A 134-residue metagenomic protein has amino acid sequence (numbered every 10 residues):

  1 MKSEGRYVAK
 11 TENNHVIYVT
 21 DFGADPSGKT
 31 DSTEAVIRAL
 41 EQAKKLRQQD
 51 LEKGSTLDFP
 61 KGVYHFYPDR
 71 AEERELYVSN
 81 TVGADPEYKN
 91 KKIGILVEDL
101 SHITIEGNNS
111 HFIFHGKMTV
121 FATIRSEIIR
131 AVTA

Functional and structural regions predicted by a protein language model:
M1-V16: N-terminal pre-domain segments of enzymes
K10-E12, E98, G107: A generic structural signal for short, non-catalytic loop/turn and secondary-structure boundary residues
N14, E52-G54, H102: A general structural motif
H15-T20, G62-Y67: Aromatic-lined carbohydrate-binding surfaces of glycoside hydrolases
V19-D58: Acidic Gly/Asp/Thr-rich repetitive segments characteristic of extracellular carbohydrate-active and adhesion proteins
I37-Q49, H65-T104, I113-V132: Extracellular beta-strand-rich solenoid/capping regions of secreted or surface-exposed proteins that bind or remodel
G54, G107-H111: Extracellular beta-strand-rich, repetitive "passenger/adhesive" scaffolds that bind or process carbohydrates
